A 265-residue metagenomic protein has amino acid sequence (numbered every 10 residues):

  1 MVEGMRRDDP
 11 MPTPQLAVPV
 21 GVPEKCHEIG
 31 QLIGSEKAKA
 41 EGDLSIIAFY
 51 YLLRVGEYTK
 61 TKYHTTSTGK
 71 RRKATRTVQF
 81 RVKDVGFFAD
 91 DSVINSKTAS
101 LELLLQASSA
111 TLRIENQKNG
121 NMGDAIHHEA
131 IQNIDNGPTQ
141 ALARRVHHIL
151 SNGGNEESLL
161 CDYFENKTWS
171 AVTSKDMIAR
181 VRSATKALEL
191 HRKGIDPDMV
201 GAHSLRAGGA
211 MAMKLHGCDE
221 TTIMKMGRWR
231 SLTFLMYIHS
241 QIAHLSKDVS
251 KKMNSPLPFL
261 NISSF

Functional and structural regions predicted by a protein language model:
M1-F265: Extended, non-catalytic subsegments within catalytic or DNA/protein-binding/adaptor domains
